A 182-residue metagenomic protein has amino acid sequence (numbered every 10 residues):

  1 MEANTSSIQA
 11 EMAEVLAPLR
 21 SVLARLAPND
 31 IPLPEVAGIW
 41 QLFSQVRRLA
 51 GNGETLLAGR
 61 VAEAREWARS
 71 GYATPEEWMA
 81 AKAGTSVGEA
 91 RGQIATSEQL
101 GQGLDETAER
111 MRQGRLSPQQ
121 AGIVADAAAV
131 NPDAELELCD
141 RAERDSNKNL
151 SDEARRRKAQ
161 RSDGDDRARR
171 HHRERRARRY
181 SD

Functional and structural regions predicted by a protein language model:
M1-D182: Conserved C-terminal region and hinge/linker of Rieske [2Fe-2S] proteins, especially in Rieske oxygenase systems
